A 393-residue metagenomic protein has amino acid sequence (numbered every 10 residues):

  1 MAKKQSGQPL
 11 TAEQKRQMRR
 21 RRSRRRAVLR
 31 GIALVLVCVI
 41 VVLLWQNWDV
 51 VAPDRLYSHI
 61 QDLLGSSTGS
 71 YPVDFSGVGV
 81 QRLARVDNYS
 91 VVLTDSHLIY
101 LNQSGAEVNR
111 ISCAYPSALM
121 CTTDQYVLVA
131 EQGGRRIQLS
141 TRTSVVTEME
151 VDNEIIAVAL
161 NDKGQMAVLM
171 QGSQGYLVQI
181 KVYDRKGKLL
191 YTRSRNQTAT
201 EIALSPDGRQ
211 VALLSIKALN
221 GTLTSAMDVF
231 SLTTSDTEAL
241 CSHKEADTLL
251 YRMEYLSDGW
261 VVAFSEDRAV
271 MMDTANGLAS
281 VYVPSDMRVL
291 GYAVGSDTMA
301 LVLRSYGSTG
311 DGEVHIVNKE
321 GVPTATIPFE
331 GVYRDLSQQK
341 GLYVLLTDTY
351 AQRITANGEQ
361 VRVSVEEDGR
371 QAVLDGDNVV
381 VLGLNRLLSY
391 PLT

Functional and structural regions predicted by a protein language model:
M1-A27: N-terminal Lys/Arg-rich, disordered targeting/topogenic segments
L29-Q46: Hydrophobic membrane-insertion alpha-helices, especially the h-region of bacterial N-terminal signal peptides
W48-D49, H97-I99, R135-L139, G175-K181 (+5 more regions): Structural motif
D62-F75, S104-S112, T143-E150, G187-S194 (+4 more regions): A short beta-strand motif characteristic of beta-propeller blades
S70, D74-A84, C113-Q125, N153-D162 (+6 more regions): Repeated scaffold domains used in trafficking and secretory/extracellular systems, primarily beta-propellers
S90, V127, M166-A167, G208-V211 (+4 more regions): Hydrophobic beta-strand positions that form the internal "hydrophobic ladder" of WD40/Gbeta-like beta-propeller blades
N109-L214, G221: Non-cytosolic head/periplasmic domains of membrane-anchored proteins
Y176-V270: Solenoidal tandem-repeat scaffolds enriched in leucines and small polar residues
